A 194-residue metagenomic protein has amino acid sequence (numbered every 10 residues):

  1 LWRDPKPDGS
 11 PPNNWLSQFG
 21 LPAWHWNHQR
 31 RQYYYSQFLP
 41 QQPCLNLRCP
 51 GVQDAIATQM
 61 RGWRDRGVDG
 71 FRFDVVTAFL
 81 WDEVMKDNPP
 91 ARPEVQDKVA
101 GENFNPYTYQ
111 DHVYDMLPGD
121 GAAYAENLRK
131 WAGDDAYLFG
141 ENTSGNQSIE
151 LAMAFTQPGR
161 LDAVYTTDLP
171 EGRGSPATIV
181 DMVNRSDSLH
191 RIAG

Functional and structural regions predicted by a protein language model:
L1-G194: Alpha-amylase-like alpha-glycosidases and glucanotransferases acting on alpha-linked glucans and related
